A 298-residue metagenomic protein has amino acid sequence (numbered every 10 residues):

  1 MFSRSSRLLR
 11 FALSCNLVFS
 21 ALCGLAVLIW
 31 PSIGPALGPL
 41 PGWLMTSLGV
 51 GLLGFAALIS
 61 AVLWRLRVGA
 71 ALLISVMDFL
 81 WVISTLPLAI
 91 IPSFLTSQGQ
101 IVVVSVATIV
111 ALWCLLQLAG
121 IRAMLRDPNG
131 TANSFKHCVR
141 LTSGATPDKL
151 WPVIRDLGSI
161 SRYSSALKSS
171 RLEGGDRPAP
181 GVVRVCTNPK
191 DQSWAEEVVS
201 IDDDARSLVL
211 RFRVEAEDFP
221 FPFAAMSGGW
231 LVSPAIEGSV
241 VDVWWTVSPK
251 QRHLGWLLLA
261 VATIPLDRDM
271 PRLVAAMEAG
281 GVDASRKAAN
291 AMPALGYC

Functional and structural regions predicted by a protein language model:
M1-S20, P35: Cytosolic juxtamembrane helix and N-cap/initiation of the first transmembrane helix
C15-L28, G42-W64, L73-I83: Core segments of alpha-helical transmembrane spans in multipass integral membrane proteins
W64, I83-V104: Membrane-helix boundary connector in multi-pass membrane proteins
P92-S93, Q100, I109-P128: Membrane-water interface at the C-terminal end of transmembrane alpha helices
R126-D176, G296-C298: Hydrophobic ligand-binding cavity/cleft-lining segments
P128-G130, L172, T246, V274-C298: Short, highly charged C-terminal tails/helix-capping segments
S161-R162, A166, P189-V240, T246-S248 (+1 more regions): Hydrophobic-ligand binding "helix-grip"
E215-R272, S285-A288, Y297: Beta-strand/loop substructures that line and gate deep hydrophobic ligand-binding cavities in soluble
